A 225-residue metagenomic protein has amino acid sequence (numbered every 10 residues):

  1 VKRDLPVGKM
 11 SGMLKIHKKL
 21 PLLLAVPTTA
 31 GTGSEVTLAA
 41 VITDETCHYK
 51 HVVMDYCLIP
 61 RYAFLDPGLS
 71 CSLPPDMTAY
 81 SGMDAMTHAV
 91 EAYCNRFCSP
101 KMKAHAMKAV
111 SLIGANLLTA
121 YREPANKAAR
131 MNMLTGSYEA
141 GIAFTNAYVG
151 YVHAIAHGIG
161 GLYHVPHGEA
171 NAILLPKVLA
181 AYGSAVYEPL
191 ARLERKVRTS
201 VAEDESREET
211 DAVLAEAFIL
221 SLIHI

Functional and structural regions predicted by a protein language model:
V1-G68: Glycine/threonine-rich beta-strand-loop-alpha-helix active-site module that forms ligand/phosphate-binding
G31, Y138-N171: Glycine-rich phosphate/pyrophosphate-binding beta-alpha loops
V36, T87, Y93, C98 (+7 more regions): Glycine-rich flexible loops
A39-A147: Carboxylate- and glycine-rich phosphate/diphosphate-binding segment that chelates Mg2+/Mn2+
A104-K108, L112, N132-T135, A154-H157 (+3 more regions): Amphipathic alpha-helical interaction segments
L162-L222: Gly/Pro-rich interdomain helix-loop hinge
